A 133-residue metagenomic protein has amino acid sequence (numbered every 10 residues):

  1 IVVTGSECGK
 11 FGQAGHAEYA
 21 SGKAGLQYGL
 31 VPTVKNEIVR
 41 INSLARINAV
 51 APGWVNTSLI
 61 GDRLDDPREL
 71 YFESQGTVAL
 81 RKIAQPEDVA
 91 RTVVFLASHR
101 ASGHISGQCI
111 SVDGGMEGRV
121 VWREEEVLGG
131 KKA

Functional and structural regions predicted by a protein language model:
S6: Residue(s) in the substrate-gating loop at a strand-loop-helix junction that position the organic substrate next
G9-F11, G118: Conserved catalytic-site region of short-chain dehydrogenase/reductase
F11-A17, R81: Active-site loop immediately N-terminal to the catalytic Tyr-X3-Lys motif of short-chain dehydrogenase/reductase
G22-K23: Active-site helix of classical SDR
I38-N56, H104-V112: Conserved Rossmann-fold SDR core element
W54-V78, R119-A133: A glycine/serine/threonine-rich, flexible loop-to-helix segment that serves as the NAD(P) cofactor-binding "lid"
K82-V112, E117: C-terminal substrate-recognition "lid" of short-chain dehydrogenase/reductases
